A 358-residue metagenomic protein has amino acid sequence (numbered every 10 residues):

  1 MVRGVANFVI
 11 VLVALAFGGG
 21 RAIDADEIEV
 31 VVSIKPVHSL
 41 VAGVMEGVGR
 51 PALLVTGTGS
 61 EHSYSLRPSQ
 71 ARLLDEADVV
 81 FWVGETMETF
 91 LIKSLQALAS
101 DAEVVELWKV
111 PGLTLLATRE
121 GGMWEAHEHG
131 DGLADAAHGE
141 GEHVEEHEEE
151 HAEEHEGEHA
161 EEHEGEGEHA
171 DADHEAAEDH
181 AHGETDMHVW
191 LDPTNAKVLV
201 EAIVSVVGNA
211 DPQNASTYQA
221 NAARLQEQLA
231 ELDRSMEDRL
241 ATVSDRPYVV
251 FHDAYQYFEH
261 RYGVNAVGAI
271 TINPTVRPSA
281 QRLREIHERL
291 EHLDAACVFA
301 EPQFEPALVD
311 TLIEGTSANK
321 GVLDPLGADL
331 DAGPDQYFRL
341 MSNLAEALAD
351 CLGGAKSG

Functional and structural regions predicted by a protein language model:
R3, N7-G18: Bacterial N-terminal signal peptides
F17-G358: Extracytoplasmic metal-acquisition and chelation regions
